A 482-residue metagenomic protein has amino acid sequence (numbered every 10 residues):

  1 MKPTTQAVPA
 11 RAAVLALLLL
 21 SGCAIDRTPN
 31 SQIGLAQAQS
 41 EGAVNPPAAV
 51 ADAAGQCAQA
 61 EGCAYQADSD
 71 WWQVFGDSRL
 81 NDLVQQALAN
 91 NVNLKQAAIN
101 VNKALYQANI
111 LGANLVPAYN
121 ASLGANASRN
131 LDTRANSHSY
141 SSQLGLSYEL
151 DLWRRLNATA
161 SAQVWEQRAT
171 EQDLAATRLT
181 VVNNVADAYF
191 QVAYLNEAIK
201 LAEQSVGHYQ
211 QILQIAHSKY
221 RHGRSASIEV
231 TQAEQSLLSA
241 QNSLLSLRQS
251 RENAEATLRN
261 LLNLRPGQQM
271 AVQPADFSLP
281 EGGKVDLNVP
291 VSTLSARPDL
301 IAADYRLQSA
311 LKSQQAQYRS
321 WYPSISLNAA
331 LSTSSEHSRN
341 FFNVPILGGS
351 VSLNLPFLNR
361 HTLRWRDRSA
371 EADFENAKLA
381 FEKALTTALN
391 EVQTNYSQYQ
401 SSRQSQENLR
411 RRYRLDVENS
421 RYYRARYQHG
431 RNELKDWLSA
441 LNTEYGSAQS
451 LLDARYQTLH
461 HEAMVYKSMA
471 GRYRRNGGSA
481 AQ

Functional and structural regions predicted by a protein language model:
K2-A89, V164, R248-S295, K467-Q482: Terminal intrinsically disordered/low-complexity segments used for targeting and assembly
A60, Q66-G76, L80, Q85 (+6 more regions): Small/polar, glycine/serine/threonine/aspartate-rich low-complexity segments that form flexible
Q96, G112-A113, L150-R178, I228 (+7 more regions): Sec/SRP-type N-terminal targeting helices
N120-E149, R155-W165, T170-D173: Outer membrane beta-barrel translocator domains of Type V secretion systems
L156, W165, E171-V289, Q398 (+3 more regions): Periplasmic alpha-helical coiled-coil/stalk elements that build and connect Gram-negative outer-membrane
Y220-R224, Y427-R431, S468-R472: A short glycine-centered flexible hinge/capping loop motif at secondary-structure junctions
